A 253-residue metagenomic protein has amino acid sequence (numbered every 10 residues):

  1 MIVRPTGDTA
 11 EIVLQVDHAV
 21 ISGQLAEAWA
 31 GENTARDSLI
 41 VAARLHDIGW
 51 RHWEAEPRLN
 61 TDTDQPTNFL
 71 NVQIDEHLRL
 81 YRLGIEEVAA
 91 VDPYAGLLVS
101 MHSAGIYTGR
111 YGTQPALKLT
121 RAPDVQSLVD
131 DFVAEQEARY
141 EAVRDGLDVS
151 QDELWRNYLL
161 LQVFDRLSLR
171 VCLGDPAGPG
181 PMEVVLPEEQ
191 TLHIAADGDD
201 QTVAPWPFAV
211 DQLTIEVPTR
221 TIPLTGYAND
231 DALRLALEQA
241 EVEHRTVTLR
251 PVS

Functional and structural regions predicted by a protein language model:
I2-V13, G23-Q24, L39-G174: Divalent metal-dependent catalytic cores for phosphoryl transfer on phosphate-bearing substrates
T6-T9, S22, T34, T61-T63 (+10 more regions): Residue-identity detector for threonine
V16-A30: An active-site-proximal "capping" alpha-helix that borders the catalytic cofactor pocket
G31-E32, R36-D37: Short, surface-exposed loop/strand segments
T120-S253: Non-catalytic terminal regions of proteins
